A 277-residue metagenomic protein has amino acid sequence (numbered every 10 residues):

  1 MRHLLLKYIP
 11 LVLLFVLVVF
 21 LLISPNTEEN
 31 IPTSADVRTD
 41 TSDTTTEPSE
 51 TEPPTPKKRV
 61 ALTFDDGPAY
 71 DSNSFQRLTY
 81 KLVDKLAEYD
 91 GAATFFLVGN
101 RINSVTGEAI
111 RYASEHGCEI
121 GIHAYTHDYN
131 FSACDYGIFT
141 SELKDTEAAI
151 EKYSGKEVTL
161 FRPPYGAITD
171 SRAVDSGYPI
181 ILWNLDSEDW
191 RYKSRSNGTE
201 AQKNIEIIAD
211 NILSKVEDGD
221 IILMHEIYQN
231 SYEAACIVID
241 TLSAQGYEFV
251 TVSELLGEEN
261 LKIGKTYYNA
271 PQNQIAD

Functional and structural regions predicted by a protein language model:
M1-L62, Y80-T94, E217-D277: Terminal accessory/targeting
R38, D43, E47-C134, I138-E157 (+2 more regions): Active-site beta->alpha N-cap acidic-glycine motif
S104-E108, T126-K265: Catalytic domains of cell-wall/extracellular-matrix polysaccharide-remodeling enzymes, centered on de-N-acetylation
